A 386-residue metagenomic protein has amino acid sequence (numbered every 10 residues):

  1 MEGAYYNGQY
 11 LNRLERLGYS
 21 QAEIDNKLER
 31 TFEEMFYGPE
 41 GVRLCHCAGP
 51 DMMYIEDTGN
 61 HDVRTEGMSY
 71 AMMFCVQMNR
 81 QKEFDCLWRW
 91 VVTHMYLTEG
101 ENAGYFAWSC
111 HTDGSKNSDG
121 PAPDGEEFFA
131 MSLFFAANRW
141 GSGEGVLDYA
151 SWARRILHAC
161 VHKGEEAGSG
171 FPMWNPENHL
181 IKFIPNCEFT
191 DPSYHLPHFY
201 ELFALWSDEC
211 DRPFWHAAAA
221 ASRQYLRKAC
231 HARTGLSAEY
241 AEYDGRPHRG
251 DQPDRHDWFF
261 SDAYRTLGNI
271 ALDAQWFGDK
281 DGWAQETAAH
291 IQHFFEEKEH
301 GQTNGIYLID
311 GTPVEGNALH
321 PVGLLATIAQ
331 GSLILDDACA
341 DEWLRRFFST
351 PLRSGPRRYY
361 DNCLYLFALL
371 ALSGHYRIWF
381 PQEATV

Functional and structural regions predicted by a protein language model:
E2-Y37, V42-L44, H61-T65, A103-Y105 (+4 more regions): Extended ligand-binding clefts on enzyme/binding-domain cores
D25-Y70, C75-S118: Internal amphipathic alpha-helical repeat/solenoid segments
A71, E83-F84, V146, A153 (+3 more regions): Solenoid-repeat scaffolds in large eukaryotic assemblies
M72-N79, F128-R139, H198-L205, G268-Q275 (+2 more regions): Short glycine/serine- and small hydrophobic-enriched flexible loop segments
C75, W88, L133, A150 (+6 more regions): Inward-facing hydrophobic residues that define packing positions of alpha-helical scaffold repeats
F84, R89-L97, E101-A159: Substrate-binding cleft of extracellular glycoside hydrolase catalytic domains
L308-V386: C-terminal functional modules
